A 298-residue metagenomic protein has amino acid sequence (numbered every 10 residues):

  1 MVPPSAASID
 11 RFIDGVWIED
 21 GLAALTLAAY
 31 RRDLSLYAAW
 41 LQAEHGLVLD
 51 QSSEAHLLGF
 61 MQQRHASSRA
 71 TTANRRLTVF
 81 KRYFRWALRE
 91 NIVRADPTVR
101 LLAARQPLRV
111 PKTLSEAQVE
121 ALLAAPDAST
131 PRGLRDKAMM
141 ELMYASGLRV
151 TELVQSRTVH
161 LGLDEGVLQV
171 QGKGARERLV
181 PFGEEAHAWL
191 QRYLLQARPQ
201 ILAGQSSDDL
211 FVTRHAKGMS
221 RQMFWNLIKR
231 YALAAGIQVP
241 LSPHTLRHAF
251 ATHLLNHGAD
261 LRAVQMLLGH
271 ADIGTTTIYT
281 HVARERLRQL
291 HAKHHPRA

Functional and structural regions predicted by a protein language model:
M1-A298: Conserved catalytic core of the tyrosine transesterase superfamily
